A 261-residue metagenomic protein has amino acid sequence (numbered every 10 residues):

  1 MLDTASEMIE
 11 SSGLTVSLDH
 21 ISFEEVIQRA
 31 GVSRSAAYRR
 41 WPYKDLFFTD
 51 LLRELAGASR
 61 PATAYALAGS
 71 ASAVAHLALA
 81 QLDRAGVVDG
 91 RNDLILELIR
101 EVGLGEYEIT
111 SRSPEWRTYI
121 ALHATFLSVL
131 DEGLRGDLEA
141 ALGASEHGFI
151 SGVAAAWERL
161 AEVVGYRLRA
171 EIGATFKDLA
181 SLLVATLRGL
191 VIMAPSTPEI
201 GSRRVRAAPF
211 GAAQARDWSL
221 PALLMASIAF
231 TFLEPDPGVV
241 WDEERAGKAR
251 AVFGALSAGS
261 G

Functional and structural regions predicted by a protein language model:
M1-V32, D45, L52-E54: Short, amphipathic alpha-helix enriched in basic
T4-S12, G105, L182, T186-M193: Solvent-exposed, amphipathic alpha-helical segments
E10-S17, A58-T63, G86-V87, R159-A170: Alpha-helix termini
G31-W41: Short hydrophobic/aromatic patch on the recognition helix
Y43-L51, A58-T63: Short amphipathic alpha-helical segment with a characteristic S/N-K-E followed by hydrophobic residues
P61-D93, R204, A208-P209: Charged, glycine/proline-rich intrinsically disordered loops and linkers
N92-G105, I109, S113-Y166, D178: Amphipathic alpha-helical packing segments from all-alpha helical-bundle domains
S151-A170, K177-G261: C-terminal peripheral helix-coil segments that are non-catalytic and often amphipathic
